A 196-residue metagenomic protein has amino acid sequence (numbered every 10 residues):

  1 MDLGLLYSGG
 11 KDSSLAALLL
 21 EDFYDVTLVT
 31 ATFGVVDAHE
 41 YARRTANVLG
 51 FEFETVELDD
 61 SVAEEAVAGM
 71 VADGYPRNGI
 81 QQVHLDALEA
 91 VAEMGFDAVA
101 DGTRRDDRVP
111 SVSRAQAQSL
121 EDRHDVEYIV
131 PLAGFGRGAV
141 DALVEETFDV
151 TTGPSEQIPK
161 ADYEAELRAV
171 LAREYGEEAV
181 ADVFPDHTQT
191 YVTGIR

Functional and structural regions predicted by a protein language model:
M1-R196: Nucleotide-activated chemistry modules centered on ATP-dependent adenylation/adenylyltransferase
